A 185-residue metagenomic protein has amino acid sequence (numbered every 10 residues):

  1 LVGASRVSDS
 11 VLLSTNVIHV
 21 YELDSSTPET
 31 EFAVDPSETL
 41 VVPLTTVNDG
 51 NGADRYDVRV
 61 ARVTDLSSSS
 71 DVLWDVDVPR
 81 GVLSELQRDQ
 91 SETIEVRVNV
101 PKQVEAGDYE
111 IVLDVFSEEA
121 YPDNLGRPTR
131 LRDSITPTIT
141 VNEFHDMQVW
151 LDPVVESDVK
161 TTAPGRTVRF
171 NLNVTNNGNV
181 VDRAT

Functional and structural regions predicted by a protein language model:
L1-T185: Long beta-sheet-rich domains in secretory-pathway and surface-associated proteins
